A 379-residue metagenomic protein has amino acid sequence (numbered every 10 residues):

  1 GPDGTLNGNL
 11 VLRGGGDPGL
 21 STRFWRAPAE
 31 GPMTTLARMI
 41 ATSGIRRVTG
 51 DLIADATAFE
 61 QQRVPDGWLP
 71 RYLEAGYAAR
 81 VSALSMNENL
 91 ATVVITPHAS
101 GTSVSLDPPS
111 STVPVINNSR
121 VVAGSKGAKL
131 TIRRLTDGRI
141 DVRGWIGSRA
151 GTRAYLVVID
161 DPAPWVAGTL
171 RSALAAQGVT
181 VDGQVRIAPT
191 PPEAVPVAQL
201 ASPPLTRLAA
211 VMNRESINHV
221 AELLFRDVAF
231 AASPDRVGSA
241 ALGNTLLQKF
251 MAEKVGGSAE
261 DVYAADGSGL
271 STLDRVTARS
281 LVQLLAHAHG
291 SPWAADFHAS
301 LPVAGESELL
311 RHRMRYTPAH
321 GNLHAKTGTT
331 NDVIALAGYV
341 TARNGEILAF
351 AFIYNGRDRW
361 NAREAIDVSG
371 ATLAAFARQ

Functional and structural regions predicted by a protein language model:
G1-N7, P109-V115, E193-V195, G238 (+2 more regions): Short, mixed-charge aromatic SLiMs
G1-S82, M86-E88, V93-I95, L135-A150 (+3 more regions): Active-site-adjacent loops and short helices of periplasmic peptidoglycan-processing enzymes
P28, V158-P162, N361: Short alpha-helix boundary/capping segments
G31, E215, F225-Q379: Small-residue-rich helix-loop
M33-A37, P164-G168, G370: Short, hydrophobic/amphipathic alpha-helical packing segments that form internal helix faces or helix-helix interfaces
D55-S111, L273-A319: A conserved catalytic-loop motif detector
S110-V121, T317-H324: Short Pro/Gly-enriched beta-strand edge/turn motifs at strand-loop
V122-D296: A small/polar active-site loop signature that marks catalytic segments
